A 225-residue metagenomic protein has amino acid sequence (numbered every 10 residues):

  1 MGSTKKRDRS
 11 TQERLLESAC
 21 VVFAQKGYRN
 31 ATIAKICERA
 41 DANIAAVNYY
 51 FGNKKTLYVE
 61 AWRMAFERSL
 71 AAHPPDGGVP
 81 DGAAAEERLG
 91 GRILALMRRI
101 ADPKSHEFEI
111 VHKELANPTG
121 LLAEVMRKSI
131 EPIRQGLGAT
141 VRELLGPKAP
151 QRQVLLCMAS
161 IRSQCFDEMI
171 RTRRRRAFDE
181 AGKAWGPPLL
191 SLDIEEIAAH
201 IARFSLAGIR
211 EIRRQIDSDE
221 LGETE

Functional and structural regions predicted by a protein language model:
M1-S10, R214-E225: N-terminal intrinsically disordered/low-complexity leader segments
R9-E17, Y50-G78, R127: An amphipathic alpha-helix adjacent to DNA-recognition modules
R14, V22-T56, E60: Helix-turn-helix
L70, E87, T119-L145, E196-A199 (+1 more regions): Amphipathic alpha-helical packing segments from all-alpha helical-bundle domains
P74-H106, V154-I161: Hydrophobic alpha-helical connector segments
D102-R127, T172-A181: Amphipathic alpha-helical segments used for helix-helix packing
E109-H112, A116, P150-R175, E196-G208: Hydrophobic alpha-helical segments that form the core of small-molecule binding pockets and/or dimer interfaces
E131-L155, F178-G182, I209-I216: Hydrophobic alpha-helical bundle segments that form small-molecule/ligand-binding pockets
